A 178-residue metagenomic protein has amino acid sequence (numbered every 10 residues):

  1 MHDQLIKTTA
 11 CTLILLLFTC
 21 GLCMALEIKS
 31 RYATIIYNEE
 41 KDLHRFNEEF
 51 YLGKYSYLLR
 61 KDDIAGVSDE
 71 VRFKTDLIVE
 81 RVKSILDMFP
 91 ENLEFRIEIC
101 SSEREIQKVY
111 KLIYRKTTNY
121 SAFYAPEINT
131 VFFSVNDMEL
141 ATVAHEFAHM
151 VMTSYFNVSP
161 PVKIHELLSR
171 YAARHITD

Functional and structural regions predicted by a protein language model:
M1-C11: Bacterial N-terminal signal peptides that target proteins for export
C11-C20: Bacterial N-terminal signal peptides
C23-A25: Boundary at the C-terminal end of the N-terminal hydrophobic targeting segment
K29-V67, V151: Acidic/histidine-rich, surface-exposed loop or edge segments in extracytoplasmic proteins
A65-E127, D137: Auxiliary, metal-adjacent structural segments of Zn-dependent hydrolase domains
P126-A144, F156-P160: Short pre-active-site segment immediately N-terminal to the catalytic Zn-binding motif
A141-S154, E166, R170: Active-site recognition of the HExxH zinc-binding catalytic motif
S159-D178: Post-HExxH zinc-binding segment in Zn-dependent metallohydrolases
